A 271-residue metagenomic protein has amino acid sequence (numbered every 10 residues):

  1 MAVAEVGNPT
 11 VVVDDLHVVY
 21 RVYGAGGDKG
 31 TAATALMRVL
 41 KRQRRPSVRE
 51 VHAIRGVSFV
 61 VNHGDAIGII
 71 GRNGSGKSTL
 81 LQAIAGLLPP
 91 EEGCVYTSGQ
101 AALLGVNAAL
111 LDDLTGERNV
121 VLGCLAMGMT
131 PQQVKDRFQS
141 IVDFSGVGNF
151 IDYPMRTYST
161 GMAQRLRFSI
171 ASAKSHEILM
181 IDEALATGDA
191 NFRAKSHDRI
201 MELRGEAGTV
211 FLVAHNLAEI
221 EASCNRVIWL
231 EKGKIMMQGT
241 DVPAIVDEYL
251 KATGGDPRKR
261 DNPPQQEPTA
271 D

Functional and structural regions predicted by a protein language model:
M1-H52, P243-P257, D261-Q265: Pre-NBD coupling/linker segments of ABC/ABC-like ATPases
V12-V22, H63-G68, R72-A126: ABC ATPase nucleotide-binding domain signature region
T34-K41, Q133-F150, S169: Conserved ABC ATPase "signature" region
R193-E206: Helical segment within the ABC ATPase nucleotide-binding domain
A214-H215: H-loop/switch region of ABC-family ATPase nucleotide-binding domains
I220-A222: A short, surface-exposed alpha-helical micro-motif characterized by mixed small hydrophobic and charged/polar residues
R226, Q238: Short, glycine/charged-rich "phosphate-handling" switch motifs in NTP-dependent and phosphotransfer domains
G233-K234, Y249: Conserved ABC ATPase "signature" C-loop
